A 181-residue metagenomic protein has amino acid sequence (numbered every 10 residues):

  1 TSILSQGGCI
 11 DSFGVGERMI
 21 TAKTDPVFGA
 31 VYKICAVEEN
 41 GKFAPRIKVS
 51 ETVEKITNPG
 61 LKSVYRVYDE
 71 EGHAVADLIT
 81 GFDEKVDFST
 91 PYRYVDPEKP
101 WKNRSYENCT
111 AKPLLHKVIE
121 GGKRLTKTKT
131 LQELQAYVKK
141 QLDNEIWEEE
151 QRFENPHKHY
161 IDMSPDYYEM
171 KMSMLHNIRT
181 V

Functional and structural regions predicted by a protein language model:
S2-V181: Gly/Ser/Thr/Ala-enriched C-terminal appendages of enzymes
